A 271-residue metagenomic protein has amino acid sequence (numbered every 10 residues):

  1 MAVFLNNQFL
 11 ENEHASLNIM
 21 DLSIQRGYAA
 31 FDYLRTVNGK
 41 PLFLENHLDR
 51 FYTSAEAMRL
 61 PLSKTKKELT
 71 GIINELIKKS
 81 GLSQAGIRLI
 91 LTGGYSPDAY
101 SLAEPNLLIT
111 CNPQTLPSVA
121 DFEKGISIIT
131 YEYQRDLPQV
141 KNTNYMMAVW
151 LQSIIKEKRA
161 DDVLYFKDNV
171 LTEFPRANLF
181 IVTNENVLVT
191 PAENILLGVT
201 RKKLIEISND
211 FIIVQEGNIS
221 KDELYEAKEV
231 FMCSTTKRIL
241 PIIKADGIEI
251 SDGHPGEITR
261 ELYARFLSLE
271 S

Functional and structural regions predicted by a protein language model:
M1-E75, T92, Y100-S271: Helix-start/capping segments and mature chain N-termini
I73, K79-G93: Ordered, amphipathic secondary-structure segments that act as subunit-interaction surfaces in large macromolecular
S96: Basic, glycine-enriched DNA-binding surface that flanks or lies within the catalytic cores of DNA
